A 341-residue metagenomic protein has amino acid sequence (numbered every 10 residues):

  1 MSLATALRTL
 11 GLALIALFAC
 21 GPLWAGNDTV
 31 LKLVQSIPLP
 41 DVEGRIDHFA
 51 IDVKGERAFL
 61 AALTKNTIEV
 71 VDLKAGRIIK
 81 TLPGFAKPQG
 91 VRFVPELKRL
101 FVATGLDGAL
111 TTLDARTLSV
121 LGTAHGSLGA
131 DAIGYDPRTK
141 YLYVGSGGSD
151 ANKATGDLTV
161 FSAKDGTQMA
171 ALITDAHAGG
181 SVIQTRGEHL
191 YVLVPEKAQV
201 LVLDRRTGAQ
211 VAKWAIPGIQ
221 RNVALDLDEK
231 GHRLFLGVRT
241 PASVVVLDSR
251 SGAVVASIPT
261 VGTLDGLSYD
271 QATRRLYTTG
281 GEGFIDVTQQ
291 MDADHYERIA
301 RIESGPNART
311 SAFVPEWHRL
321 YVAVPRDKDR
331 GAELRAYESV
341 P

Functional and structural regions predicted by a protein language model:
M1-G11: Bacterial N-terminal signal peptides that target proteins for export
T9-P22: Bacterial N-terminal signal peptides
P22-P341: Predominantly soluble domains enriched in secretory-pathway, periplasmic, or organellar proteins
